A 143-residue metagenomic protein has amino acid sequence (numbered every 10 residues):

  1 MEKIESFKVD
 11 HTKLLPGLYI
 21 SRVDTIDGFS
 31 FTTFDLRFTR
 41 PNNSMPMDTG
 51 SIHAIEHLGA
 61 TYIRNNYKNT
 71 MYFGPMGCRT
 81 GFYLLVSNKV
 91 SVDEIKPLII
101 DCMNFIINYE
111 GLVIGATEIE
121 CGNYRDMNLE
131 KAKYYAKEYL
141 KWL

Functional and structural regions predicted by a protein language model:
M1-N42: Non-catalytic terminal extensions that flank enzyme cores
T12-D27, E56-K68, C121-D126: Phosphate-binding glycine-rich loops and adjacent basic patches that engage nucleotide phosphates, nucleic-acid
F31-R64, Y72-F73: Active/ligand-binding-proximal structured segments within catalytic/core domains that scaffold catalytic residues
G59-I63, Y67, I99-E110: Hydrophobic, Leu/Ile/Phe/Ala-enriched alpha-helical segments that form helix-helix packing faces
N66-C78, I107-A116: Short, flexible active-site-proximal loops enriched in glycine and acidic residues
M71-N104: M16 family metallopeptidases and their MPP-like homologs
N108-L143: Acidic low-complexity segments
